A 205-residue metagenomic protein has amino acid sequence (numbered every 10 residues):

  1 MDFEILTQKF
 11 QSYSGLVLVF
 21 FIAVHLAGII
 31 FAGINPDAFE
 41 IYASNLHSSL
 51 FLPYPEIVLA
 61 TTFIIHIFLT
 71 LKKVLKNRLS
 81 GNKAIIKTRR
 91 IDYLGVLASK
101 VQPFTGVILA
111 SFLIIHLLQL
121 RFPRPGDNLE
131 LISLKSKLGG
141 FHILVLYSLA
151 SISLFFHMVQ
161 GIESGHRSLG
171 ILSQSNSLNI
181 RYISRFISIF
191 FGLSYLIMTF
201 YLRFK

Functional and structural regions predicted by a protein language model:
M1-K205: Membrane-embedded alpha-helical bundles that constitute the cytochrome b-like, heme-associated redox core of multi-pass
